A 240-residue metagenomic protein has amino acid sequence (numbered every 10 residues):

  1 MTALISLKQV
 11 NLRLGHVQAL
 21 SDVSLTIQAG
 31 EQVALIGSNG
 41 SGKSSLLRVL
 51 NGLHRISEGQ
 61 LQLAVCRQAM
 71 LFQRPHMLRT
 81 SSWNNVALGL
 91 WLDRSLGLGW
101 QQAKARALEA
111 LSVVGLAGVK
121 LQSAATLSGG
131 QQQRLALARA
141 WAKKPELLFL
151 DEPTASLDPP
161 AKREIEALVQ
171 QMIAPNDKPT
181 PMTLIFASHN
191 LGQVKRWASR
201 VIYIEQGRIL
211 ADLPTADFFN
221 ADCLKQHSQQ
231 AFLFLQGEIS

Functional and structural regions predicted by a protein language model:
I36-S38: The feature captures the beta-strand-to-loop junction immediately N-terminal to the Walker
N51: Helix-to-loop junction immediately C-terminal to a conserved catalytic motif
W100-V119: Conserved ABC ATPase "signature" region
S123-L127, Q131: Conserved ABC ATPase signature
L148-D151: Catalytic Walker B motif of ABC-type/P-loop ATPase nucleotide-binding domains
S188-H189: H-loop/switch region of ABC-family ATPase nucleotide-binding domains
R208-L233: Conserved beta-strand-loop-alpha-helix hinge in the C-terminal portion of ABC ATPase nucleotide-binding domains
